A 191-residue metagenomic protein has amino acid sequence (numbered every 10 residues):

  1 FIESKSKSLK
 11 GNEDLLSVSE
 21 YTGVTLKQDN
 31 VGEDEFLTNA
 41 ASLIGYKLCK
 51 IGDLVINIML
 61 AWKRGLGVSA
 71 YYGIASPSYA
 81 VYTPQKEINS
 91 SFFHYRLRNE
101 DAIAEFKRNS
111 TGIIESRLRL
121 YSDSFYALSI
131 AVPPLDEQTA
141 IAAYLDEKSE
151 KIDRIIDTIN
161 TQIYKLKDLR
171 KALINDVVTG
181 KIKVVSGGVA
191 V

Functional and structural regions predicted by a protein language model:
F1-G11, A127, A131, L135 (+2 more regions): Non-catalytic DNA-recognition/assembly elements of restriction-modification systems
F1-I51: Sequence-specific dsDNA recognition surfaces
S6-K7, A102, T111, K171 (+1 more regions): Generic structural signal for secondary-structure transition and capping sites
K10, E105-F106, V185-S186: Short, hydrophobic secondary-structure boundary micro-motifs
L37-L43, I114, D157-N160: Short, solvent-exposed loop/turn positions at domain surfaces that link secondary-structure elements or cap domain
Y46, I51-I103, R108-S110, I114-E115 (+1 more regions): A short beta-sheet element
V132-V191: Amphipathic alpha-helical coiled-coil/heptad-repeat segments
